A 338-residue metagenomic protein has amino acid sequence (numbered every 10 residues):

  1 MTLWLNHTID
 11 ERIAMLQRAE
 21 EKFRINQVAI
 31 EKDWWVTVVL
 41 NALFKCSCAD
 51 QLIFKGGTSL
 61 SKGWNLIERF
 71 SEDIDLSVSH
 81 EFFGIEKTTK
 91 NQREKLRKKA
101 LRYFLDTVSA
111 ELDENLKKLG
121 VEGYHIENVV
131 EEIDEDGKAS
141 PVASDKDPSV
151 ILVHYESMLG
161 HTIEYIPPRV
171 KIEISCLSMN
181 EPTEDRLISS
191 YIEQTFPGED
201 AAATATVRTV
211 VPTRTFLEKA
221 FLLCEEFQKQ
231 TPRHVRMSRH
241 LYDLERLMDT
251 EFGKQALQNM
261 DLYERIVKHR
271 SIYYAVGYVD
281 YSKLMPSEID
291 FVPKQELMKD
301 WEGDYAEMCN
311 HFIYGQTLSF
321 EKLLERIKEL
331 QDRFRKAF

Functional and structural regions predicted by a protein language model:
M1-L52, W64, E68, H80-F338: Structured mid-to-C-terminal alpha-helical surface segments
F54-T58: Glycine-rich beta-strand-to-loop/alpha-helix junction loops that act as flexible
S61: Betabetaalpha-Me/HNH-type nuclease active-site subdomain
L76-S77: Glycine-rich active-site/cofactor-binding loop and its immediate structural neighborhood
